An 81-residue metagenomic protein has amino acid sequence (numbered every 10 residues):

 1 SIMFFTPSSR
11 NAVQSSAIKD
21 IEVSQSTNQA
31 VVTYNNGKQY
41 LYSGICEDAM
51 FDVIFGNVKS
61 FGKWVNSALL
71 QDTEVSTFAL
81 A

Functional and structural regions predicted by a protein language model:
I2-A81: Acidic/histidine-enriched, beta-strand-rich ligand/metal-binding domains
